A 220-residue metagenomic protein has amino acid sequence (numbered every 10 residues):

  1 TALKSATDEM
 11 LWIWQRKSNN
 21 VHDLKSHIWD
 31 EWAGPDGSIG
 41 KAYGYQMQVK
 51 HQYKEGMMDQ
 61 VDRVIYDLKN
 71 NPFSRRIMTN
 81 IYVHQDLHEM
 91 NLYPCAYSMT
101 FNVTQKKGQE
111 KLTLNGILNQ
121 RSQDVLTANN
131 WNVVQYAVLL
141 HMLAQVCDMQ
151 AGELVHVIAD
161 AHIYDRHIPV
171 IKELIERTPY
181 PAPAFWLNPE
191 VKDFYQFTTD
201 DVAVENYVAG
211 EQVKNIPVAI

Functional and structural regions predicted by a protein language model:
T1-I220: Terminal, non-catalytic protein-protein interaction segments that mediate quaternary/complex assembly
